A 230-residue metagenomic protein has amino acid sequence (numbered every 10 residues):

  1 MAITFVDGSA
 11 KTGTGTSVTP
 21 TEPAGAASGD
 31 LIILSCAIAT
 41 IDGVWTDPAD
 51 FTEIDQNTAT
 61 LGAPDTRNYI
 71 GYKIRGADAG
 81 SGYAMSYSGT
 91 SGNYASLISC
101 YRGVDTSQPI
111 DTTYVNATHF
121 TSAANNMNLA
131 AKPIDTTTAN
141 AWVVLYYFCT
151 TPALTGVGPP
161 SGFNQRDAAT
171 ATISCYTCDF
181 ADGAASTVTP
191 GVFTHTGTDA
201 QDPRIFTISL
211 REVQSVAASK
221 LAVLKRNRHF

Functional and structural regions predicted by a protein language model:
M1-F230: Primarily extracytoplasmic/secreted proteins and surface-exposed domains characterized by disulfide-bonded cysteine
